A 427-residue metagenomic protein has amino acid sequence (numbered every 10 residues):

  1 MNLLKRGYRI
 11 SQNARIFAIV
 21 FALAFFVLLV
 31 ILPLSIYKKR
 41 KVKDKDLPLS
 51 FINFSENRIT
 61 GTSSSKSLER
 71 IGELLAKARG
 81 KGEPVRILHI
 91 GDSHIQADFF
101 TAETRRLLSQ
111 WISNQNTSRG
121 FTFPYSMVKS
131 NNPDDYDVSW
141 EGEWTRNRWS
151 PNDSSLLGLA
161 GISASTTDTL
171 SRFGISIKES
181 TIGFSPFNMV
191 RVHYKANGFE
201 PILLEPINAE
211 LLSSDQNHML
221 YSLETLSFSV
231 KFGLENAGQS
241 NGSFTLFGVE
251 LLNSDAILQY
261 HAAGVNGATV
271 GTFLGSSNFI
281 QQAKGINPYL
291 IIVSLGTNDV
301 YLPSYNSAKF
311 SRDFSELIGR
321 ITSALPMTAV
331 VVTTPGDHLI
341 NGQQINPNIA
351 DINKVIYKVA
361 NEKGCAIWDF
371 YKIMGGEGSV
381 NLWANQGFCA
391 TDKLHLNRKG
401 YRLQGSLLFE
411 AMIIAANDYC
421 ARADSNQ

Functional and structural regions predicted by a protein language model:
M1-R15: N-terminal Lys/Arg-rich, disordered targeting/topogenic segments
I16-P33: Hydrophobic membrane-insertion alpha-helices, especially the h-region of bacterial N-terminal signal peptides
I36-L49: Ser/Thr/Pro/Gly-rich low-complexity linker/stalk segments immediately outside membranes or between
D46-H89, G158-A160: Membrane/wall-proximal cationic-aromatic binding patches
S63-K77, F273-K284, R312-R320, A350-K354 (+1 more regions): Alpha-helical scaffolding within the catalytic cores of extracellular/periplasmic polymer-degrading hydrolases
Q96-E205, S213-R312, H395: Conserved SGNH/GDSL esterase-like catalytic core that processes O-acyl groups on lipids and polysaccharides
I292-N298, G319-K354, D369: Active-site segments of SGNH/GDSL-like serine hydrolases that catalyze O-acetyl group transfer/hydrolysis on lipids
D337-Q427: Catalytic His-Asp segment of secreted/periplasmic serine-dependent ester chemistry enzymes
